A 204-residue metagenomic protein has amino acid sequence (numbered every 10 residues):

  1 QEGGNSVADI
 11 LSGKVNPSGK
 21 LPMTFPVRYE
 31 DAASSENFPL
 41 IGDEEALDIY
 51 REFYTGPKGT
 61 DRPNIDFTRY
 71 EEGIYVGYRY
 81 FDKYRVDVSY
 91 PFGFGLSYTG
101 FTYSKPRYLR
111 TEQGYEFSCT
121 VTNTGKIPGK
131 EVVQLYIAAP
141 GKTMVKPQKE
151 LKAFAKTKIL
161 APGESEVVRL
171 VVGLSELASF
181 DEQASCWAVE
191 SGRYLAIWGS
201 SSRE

Functional and structural regions predicted by a protein language model:
Q1-K130, Y136, P162, E190-S191 (+1 more regions): Secreted, periplasmic, or luminal enzymes acting at the cell surface/secretory milieu
Y115, E131-Y136, P147-K152, E182-V189: Composition- and surface-driven signal marking solvent-exposed, interaction-prone regions in large proteins
T122-T124, A138, V171-S175: Solvent-exposed residues in well-ordered beta-strands and their adjoining turns, especially edge/terminal strands
G125-K126, K142, S185: Detector for glycine-centered tight turns/loop "hinges" at secondary-structure junctions
A138-M144, S201: Change "in extracellular beta-sheet-rich domains … of secreted and cell-surface proteins" to "in beta-sheet-rich domains
T143-E182: Intrinsically disordered, low-complexity Pro/Gly/Ser/Thr-rich segments with frequent PxxP/GP/PP motifs and embedded
L174-E204: Terminal connector regions
